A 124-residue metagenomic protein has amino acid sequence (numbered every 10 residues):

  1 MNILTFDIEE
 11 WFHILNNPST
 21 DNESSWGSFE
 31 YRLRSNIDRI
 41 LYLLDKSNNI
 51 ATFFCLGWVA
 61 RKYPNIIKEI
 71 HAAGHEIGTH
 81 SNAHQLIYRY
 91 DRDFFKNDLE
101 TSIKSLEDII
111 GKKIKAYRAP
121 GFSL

Functional and structural regions predicted by a protein language model:
M1-A116, G121-L124: Catalytic alpha-helical scaffold of carbohydrate-active enzymes acting on polysaccharides/glycoconjugates
